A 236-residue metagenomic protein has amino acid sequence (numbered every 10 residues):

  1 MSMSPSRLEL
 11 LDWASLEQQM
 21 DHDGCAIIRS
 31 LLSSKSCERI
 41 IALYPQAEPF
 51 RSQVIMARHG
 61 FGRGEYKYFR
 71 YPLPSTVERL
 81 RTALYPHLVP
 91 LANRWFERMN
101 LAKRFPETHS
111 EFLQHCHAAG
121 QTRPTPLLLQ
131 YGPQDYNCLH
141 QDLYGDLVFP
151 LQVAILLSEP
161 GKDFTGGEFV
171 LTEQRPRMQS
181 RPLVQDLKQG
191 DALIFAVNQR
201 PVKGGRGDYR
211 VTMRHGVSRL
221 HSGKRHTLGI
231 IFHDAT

Functional and structural regions predicted by a protein language model:
M1-H22: Fe(II)/2-oxoglutarate
S15-H115: Non-heme Fe(II)/2-oxoglutarate
F96, N100-L101, E159-T165: Proline-centered turn/helix-capping motifs that create local helix->coil transitions or kinks
Q121-P133: A short glycine-rich, His/Asp/Glu-containing loop-to-beta-strand
P126-L128, V153-I155, L228-F232: A structural signal for short, well-ordered beta-strand segments
Q130-P133, G145-D163: Short, conserved beta-strand element in jelly-roll/cupin
N137-Y144: Histidine-centered catalytic micro-motifs
F149, P160, F164-T236: Catalytic core of Fe(II)/2-oxoglutarate
